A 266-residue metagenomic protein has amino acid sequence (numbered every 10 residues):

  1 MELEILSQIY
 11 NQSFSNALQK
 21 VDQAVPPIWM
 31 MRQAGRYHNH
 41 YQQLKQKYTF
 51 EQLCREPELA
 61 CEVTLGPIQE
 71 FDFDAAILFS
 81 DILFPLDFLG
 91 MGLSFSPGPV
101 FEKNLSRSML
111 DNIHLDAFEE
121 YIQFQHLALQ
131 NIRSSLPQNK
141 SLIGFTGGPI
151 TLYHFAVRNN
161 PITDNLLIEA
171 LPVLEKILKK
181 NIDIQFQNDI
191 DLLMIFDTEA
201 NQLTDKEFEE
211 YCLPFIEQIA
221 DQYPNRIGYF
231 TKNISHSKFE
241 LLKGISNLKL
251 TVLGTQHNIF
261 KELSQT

Functional and structural regions predicted by a protein language model:
E2-G90, N131, L213, E217-D221: N-terminal basic, low-complexity leaders that serve as flexible interaction/assembly modules and, when applicable, as
E4-S7, D111, Y229-T231: Iron-associated oxidoreductase/ferritin-like identity signal
A17-Q33, F73-V100, E119-R158: Glycine-rich, aromatic-flanked loop segments that form ligand/cofactor-binding clefts across common enzyme folds
H38, E56, F118-E119, D205: Polar helix-capping/helix-linker motif
L44, M91-F95, M109-N112, A156-N165: Surface-exposed, active-site-proximal loop segments in enzymatic domains
Q52-R55, N112-Q123: The substrate-binding groove and active-site-proximal loops of carbohydrate-active enzymes, especially glycoside
A75-P97, F101-F118, D189-F208: Glycine-rich, proline-tolerant flexible connector loops at the mouths of alpha/beta enzymes
Y121-T266: Active-site loop segments of alpha/beta catalytic cores
